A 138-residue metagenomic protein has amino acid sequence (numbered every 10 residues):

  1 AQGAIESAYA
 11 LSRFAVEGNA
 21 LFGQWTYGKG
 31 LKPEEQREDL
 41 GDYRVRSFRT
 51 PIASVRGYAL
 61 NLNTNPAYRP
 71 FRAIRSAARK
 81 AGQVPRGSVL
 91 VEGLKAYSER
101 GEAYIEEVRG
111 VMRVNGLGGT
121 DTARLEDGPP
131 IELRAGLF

Functional and structural regions predicted by a protein language model:
A1, I5, Y9-F138: Catalytic cores of secreted/periplasmic lytic hydrolases that degrade extracellular macromolecules
